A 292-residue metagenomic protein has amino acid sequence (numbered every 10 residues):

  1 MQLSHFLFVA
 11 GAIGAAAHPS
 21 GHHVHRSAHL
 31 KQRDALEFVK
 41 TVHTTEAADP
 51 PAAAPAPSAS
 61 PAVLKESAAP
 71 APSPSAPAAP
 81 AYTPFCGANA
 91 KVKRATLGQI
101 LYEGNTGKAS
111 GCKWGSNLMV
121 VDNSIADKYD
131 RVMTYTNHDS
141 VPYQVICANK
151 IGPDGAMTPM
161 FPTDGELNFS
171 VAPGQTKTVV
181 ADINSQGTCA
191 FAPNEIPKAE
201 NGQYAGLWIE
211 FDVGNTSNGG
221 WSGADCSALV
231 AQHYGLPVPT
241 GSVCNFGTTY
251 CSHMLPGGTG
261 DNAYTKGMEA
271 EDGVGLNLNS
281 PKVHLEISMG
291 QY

Functional and structural regions predicted by a protein language model:
Q2-D130, N194-Y292: Extracellular low-complexity, O-glycosylation-prone Ser/Thr/Pro/Gly-rich "stalks" and linkers flanking catalytic
V39-T41, Q144, N168-S170, T176-V180 (+1 more regions): Ser/Thr- (and often Asn-) enriched beta-sheet segments in non-cytosolic proteins
N123-D127, V132-Y143: Asparagine-centered strand-capping/turn motif at beta-strand->loop junctions
N137-D139, N149, I183, V230: Residues that form ligand- and interface-recognition hot spots within folded domains
Q144, T188-A190, G235: Intrinsically disordered, low-complexity acidic/polar segments
Q144-A148, D225: Beta-strand signatures of extracellular beta-sandwich domains
I151-G155: Short edge-strand/loop segments of extracellular domains
P159-A190: Intrinsically disordered, low-complexity Pro/Gly/Ser/Thr-rich segments with frequent PxxP/GP/PP motifs and embedded
